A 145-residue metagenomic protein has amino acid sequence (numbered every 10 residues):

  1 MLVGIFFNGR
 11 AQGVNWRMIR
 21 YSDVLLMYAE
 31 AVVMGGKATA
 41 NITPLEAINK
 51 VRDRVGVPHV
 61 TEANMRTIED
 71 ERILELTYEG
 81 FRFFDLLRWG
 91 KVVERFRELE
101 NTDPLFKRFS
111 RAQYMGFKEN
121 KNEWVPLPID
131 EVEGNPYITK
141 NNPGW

Functional and structural regions predicted by a protein language model:
M1-L2, V32-G36, E94: Short regulatory "switch" loops immediately downstream of catalytic or recognition motifs within protein catalytic
M1-R20: Flexible, polar/acidic helix-loop-strand segments at domain edges
F6-N8, L45, T61-A63: Residue-level signal for well-ordered alpha-helical segments
A11, W16, R52, V60-W145: Long, intrinsically disordered, low-complexity segments
W16-V51, M65-T77: Extended, hydrophobic/aromatic-rich amphipathic alpha-helical segments that build helical scaffolds
